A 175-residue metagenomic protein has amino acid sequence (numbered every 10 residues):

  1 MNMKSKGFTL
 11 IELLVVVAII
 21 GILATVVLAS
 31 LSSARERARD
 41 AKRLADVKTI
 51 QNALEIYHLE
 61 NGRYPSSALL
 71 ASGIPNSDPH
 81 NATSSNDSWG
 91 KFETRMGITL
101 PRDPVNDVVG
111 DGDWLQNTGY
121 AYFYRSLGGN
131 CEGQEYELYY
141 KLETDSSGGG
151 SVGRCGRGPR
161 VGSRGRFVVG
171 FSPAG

Functional and structural regions predicted by a protein language model:
N2-L31, R35, R39: N-terminal single-pass transmembrane signal-anchor helix
S5, K42, C131-G133: A generic fold-level signal
S33-E36, I56, S66: Active-site micro-motifs of SAM-dependent methyltransferase domains
L44-G62: N-terminal alpha-helical signal peptides/signal-anchor transmembrane segments
L59-L142: Extracellular/periplasmic head regions of type IV pilus-like filament subunits
N130-G175: Short, surface-exposed interaction loops/tails
